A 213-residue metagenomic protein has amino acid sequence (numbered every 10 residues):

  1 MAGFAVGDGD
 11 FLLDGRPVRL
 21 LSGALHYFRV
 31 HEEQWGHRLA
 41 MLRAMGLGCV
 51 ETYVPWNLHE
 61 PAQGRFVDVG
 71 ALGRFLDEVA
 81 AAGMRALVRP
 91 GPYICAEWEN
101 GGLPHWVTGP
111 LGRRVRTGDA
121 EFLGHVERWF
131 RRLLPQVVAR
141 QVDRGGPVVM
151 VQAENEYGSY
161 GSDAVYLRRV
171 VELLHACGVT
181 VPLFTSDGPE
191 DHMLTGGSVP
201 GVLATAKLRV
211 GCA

Functional and structural regions predicted by a protein language model:
M1-C49, R85: N-terminal carbohydrate-binding accessory modules
G7, D77, A81-A213: Active-site region of glycoside hydrolase catalytic domains
A24-H26, Y53, E154: Conserved residues at the C-terminal ends of beta-strands
F28, P55-H59, E190: Short active-site-proximal "capping" loops at secondary-structure junctions
V30-H31, H59-Q63, G158-G161: A generic structural signal for short coil/turn motifs at secondary-structure boundaries
W35-E99, V171-A176, T180: Aromatic-lined substrate-binding rim segments of carbohydrate-active enzymes
